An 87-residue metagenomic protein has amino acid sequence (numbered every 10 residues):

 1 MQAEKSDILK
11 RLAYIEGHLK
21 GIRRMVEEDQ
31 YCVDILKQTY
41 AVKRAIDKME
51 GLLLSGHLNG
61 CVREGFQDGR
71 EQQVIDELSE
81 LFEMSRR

Functional and structural regions predicted by a protein language model:
M1-R87: Solvent-exposed interaction patches of small proteins and small membrane subunits
